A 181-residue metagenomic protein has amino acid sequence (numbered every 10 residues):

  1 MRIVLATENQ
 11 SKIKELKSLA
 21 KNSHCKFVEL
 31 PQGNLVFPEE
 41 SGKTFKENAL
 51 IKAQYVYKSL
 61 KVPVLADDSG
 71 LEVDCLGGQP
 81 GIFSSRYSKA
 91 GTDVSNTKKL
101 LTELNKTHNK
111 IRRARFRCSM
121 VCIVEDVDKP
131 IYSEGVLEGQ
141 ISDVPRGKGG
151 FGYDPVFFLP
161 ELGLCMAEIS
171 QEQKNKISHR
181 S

Functional and structural regions predicted by a protein language model:
R2-V4, Q10-H179: Anionic-ligand binding patches
